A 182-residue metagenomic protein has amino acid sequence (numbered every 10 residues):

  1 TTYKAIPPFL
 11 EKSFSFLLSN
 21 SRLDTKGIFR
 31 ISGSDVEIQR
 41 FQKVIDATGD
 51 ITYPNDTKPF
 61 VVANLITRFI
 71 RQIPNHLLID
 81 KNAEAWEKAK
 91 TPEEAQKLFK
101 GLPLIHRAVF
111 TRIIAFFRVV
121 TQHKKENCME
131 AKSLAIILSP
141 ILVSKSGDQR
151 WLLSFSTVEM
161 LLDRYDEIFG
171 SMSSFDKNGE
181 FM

Functional and structural regions predicted by a protein language model:
T1-M182: Alpha-helical catalytic/interaction cores of small GTPase-regulatory modules
